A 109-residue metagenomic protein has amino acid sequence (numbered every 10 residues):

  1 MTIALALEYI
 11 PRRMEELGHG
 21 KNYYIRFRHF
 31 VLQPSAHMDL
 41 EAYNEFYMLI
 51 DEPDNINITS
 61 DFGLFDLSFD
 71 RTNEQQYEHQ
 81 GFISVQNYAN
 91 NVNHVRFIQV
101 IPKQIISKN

Functional and structural regions predicted by a protein language model:
T2-V31, N90-N109: C-terminal interaction-tip segments
G18-N57: Beta-rich globular "head" domains
N22-Y24, L67, V85: Intrinsically disordered, low-complexity, compositionally biased regions/tails
R26-H37, D61-E78: Short, solvent-exposed S/T- and G/P-enriched segments that are highly enriched in secreted/extracellular and lumenal
Y43-M48, Y77-I98: Noncatalytic modules at the cell exterior or secretory-pathway interfaces, chiefly beta-strand-rich lectin/adhesion
N44, D54, L64, N91 (+1 more regions): Residues that cap or initiate secondary-structure elements
L49-D66, R96-V100: Short, surface-exposed beta-strand/strand-loop-strand elements in extracellular ectodomains
